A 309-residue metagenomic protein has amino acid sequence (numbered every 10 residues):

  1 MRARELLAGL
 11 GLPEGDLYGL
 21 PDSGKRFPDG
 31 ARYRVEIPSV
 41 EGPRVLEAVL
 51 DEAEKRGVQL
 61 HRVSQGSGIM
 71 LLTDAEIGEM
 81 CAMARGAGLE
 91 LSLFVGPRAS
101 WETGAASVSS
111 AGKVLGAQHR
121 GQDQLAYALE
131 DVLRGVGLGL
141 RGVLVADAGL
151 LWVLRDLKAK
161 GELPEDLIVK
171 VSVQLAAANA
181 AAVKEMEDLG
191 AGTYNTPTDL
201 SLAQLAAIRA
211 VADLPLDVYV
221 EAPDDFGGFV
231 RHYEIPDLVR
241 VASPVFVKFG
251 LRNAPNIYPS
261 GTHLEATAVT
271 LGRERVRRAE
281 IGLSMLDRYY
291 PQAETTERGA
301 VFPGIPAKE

Functional and structural regions predicted by a protein language model:
M1-L140, V145-A177, N195, L202-E309: Active-site pocket-lining/capping segments in soluble small-molecule metabolic enzymes
A178-A182: Short, glycine/polar-rich helix-capping loops at beta-to-alpha or helix-loop-helix junctions that flank or form
L189-G192: Hydrophobic, aromatic-enriched interface-forming segments
